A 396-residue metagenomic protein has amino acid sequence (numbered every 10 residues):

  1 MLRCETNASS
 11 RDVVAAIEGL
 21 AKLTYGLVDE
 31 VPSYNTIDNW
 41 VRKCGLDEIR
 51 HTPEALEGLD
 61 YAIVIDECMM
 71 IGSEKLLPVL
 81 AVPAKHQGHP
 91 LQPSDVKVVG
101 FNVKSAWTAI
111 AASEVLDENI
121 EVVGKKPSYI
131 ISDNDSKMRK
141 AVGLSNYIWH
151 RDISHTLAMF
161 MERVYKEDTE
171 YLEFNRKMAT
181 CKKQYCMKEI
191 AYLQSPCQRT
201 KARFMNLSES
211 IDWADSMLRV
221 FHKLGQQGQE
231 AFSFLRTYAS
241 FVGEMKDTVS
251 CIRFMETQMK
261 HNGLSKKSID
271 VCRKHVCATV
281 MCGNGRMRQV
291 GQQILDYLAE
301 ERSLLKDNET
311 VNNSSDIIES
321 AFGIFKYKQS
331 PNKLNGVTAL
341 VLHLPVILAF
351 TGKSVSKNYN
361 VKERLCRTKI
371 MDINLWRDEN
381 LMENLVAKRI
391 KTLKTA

Functional and structural regions predicted by a protein language model:
M1-A8: Short, amphipathic alpha-helical "recognition" segments used to contact nucleic acids or chromatin
R3, V14-E18: The alpha-helix within a helix-turn-helix
E5, E57-G58, C197, F204: N-terminal capping/interface segment
S10-R11, K22-I130, S136, K140-R151 (+5 more regions): RNase H-like nuclease fold core
E18-G19, R42, L342: Short amphipathic alpha-helical surface patches that mediate protein-protein
G88-L91, K166-E173, K333-V337, S356-K357: Short, solvent-exposed secondary-structure capping/transition elements
K125, Y129-L144, L157, R176 (+1 more regions): Acidic/histidine-rich catalytic cores and adjacent linkers of DNA breakage/strand-transfer/modification proteins
F160-M161, E167-C181: A catalytic-pocket lid/entrance helix-loop region that shapes and gates access to the active site across common
